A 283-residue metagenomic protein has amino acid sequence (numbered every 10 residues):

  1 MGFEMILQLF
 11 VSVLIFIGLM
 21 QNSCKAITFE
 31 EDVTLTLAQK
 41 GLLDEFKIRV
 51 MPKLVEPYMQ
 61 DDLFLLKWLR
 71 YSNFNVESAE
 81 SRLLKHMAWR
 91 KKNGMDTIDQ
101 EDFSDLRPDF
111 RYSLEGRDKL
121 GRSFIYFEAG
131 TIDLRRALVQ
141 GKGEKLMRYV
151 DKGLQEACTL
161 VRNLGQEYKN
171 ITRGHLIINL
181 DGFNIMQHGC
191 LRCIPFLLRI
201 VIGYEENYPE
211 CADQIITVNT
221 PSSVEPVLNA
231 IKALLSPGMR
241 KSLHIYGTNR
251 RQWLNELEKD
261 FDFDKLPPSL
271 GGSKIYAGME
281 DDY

Functional and structural regions predicted by a protein language model:
G2-Y283: Basic, amphipathic alpha-helical/coil surface patches used to engage anionic, phosphate-bearing ligands and membranes
